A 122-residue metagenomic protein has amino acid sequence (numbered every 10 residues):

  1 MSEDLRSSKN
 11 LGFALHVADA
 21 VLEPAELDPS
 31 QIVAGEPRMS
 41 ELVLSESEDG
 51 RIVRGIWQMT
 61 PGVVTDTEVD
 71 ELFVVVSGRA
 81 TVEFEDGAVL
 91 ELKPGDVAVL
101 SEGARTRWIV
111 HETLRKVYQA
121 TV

Functional and structural regions predicted by a protein language model:
M1-V53: A short, N-terminal "cap"/entry segment at the start of jelly-roll beta-barrel domains of the cupin/DSBH fold
E46-E68, S101-E102: Conserved short histidine dyad/triad with adjacent acidic residue
I56, E68, F84-D86, V110 (+1 more regions): Residue-level recognition of conserved beta-strand positions in structured domain cores
I56, V89-E91, R105-R107, R115: Well-ordered beta-strand positions in beta-sheet-rich domains
M59, T67-V82: Short, conserved beta-strand element in jelly-roll/cupin
G87-E102: Short acidic-glycine-tyrosine-enriched beta hairpin
V99, T106-R107, E112-V122: A short hydrophobic beta-strand segment most commonly corresponding to one strand of the jelly-roll/cupin
